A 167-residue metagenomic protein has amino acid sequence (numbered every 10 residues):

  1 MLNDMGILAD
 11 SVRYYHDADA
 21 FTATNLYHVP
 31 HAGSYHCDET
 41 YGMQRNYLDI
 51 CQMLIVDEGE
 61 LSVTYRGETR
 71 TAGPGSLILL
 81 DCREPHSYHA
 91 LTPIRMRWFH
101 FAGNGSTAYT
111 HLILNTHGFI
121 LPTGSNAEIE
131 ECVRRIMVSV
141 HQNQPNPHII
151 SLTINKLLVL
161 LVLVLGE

Functional and structural regions predicted by a protein language model:
M1-H28, Q44, S139, P145 (+1 more regions): A short, N-terminal "cap"/entry segment at the start of jelly-roll beta-barrel domains of the cupin/DSBH fold
L2-S11, S106-Y109, E131-R135: Short, charged, low-hydrophobicity "junction" segments
L8, V12-Y15, H36-E39, E58 (+3 more regions): A near-ubiquitous, low-amplitude feature marking generic local secondary-structure context
T24-T116: N-terminal regulatory/effector-sensing and dimerization cores that precede helix-turn-helix DNA-binding domains
A108-E167: Amphipathic alpha-helical segments enriched in hydrophobic/aromatic residues interleaved with Lys/Arg
